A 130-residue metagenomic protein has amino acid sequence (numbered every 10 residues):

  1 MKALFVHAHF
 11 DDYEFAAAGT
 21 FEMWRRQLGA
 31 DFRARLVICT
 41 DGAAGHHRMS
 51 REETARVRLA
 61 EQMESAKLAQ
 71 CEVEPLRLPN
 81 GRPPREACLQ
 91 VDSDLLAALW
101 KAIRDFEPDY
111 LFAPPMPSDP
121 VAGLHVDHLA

Functional and structural regions predicted by a protein language model:
M1-A130: Active-site beta-strand->loop->alpha-helix modules in alpha/beta enzyme cores, enriched in Gly/His/Asp(Glu)
